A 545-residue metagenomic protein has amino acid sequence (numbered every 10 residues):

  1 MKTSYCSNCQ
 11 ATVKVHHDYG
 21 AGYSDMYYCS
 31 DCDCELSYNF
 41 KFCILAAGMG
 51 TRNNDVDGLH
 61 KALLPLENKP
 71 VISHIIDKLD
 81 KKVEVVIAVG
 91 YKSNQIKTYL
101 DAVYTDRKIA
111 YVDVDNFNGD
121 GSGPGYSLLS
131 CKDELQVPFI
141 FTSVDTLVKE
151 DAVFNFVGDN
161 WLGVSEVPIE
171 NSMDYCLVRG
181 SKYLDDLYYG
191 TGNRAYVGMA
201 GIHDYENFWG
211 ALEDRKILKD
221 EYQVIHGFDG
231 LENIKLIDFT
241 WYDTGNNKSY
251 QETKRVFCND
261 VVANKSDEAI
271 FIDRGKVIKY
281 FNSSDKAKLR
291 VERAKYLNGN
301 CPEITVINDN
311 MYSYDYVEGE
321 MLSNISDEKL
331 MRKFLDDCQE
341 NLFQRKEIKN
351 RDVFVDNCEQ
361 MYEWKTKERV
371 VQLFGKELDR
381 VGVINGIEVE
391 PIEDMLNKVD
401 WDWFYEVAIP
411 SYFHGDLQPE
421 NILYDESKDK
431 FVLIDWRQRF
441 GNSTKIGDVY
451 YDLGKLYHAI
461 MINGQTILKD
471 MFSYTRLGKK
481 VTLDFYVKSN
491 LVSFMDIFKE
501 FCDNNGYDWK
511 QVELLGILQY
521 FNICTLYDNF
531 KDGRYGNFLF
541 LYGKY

Functional and structural regions predicted by a protein language model:
K2-N8, T12, H17, D25-G58: N-terminal nucleotide-binding beta1-loop-alpha1 segment
Y27-F42, N193-D273: Conserved alpha/beta core of the MobA/IspD/sugar-nucleotide pyrophosphorylase nucleotidyltransferase superfamily
D101-Y175: Conserved beta-loop-beta/alpha segment of the NTase-like Rossmann-fold superfamily that binds/positions NTPs
V148-Y222: Conserved core of the sugar-phosphate nucleotidyltransferase
N246, L330-K333, E368-K376, Y451-K455 (+1 more regions): Helix-rich C-terminal or lid/interface subdomains of diverse kinases
A263-V291, N310-M311, D315-Y316, E320-I325: ATP-binding glycine-rich loop module of kinase domains
L297-N300, L322-F413, N504: Conserved kinase catalytic-core helix
E426-L483: Active-site Asp-x-Gly
